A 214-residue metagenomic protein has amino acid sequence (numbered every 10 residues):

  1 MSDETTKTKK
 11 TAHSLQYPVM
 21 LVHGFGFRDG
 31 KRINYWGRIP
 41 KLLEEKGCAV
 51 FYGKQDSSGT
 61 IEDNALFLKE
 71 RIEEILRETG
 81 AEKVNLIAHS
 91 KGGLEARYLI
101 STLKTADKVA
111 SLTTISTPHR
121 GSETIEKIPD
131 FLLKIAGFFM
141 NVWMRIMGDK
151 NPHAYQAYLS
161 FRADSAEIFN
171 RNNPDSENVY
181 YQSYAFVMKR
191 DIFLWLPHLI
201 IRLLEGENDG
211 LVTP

Functional and structural regions predicted by a protein language model:
M1-K10: A short, compositionally biased domain-edge/stem linker segment
T5, Q156-N172, K189: Active-site nucleophile elbow and catalytic-triad environment of alpha/beta-hydrolase enzymes
T11-K83: Active-site catalytic motif of lipid deacylating hydrolases and related acyltransferases
L21, S111-T114, Y180-F186: A structural signal for short, well-ordered beta-strand segments and their strand-loop junctions that often border
H23, V50, A65-A166: Serine-dependent carboxylesterase/thioesterase catalytic core of lipase-like alpha/beta-hydrolase/SGNH enzymes
F25-F27, S57-S58, P118-R120, F186-D191: Short, solvent-exposed loop/turn segments at secondary-structure junctions
I33-N34, S122-I128, I192-P197: Short aromatic-enriched loop/helix-cap "lid" or pocket-rim segments at secondary-structure transitions that line
P174-P214: C-terminal catalytic-base region of ester-bond hydrolases, centering on the histidine of the charge-relay
